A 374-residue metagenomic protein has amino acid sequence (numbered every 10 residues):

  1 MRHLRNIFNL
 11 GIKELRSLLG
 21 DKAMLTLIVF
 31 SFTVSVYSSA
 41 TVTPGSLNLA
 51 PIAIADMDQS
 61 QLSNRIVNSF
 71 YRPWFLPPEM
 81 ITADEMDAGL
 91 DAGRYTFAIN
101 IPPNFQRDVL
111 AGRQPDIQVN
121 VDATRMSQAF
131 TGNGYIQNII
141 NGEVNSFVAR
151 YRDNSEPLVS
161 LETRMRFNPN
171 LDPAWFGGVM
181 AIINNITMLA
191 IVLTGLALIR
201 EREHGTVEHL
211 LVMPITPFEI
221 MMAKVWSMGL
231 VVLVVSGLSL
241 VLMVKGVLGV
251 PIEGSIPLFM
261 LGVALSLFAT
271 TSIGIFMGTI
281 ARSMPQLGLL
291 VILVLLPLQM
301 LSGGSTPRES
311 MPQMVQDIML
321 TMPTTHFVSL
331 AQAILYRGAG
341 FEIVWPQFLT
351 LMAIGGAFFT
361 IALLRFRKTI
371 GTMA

Functional and structural regions predicted by a protein language model:
M1-G11, L76, M314-T325, A374: Short, membrane-interfacial amphipathic segments enriched in basic
M1-W175, I343, K368: Extracytoplasmic/periplasmic domains immediately adjacent to an N-terminal transmembrane anchor in multi-pass membrane
R2, F276, L335, M352-A374: Junction motif at the cytosolic side of a transmembrane helix
T33-V36, P217-V291, L296-Q299, E342-F348 (+2 more regions): Alpha-helical transmembrane segments and their short interhelical loops
Y37-L47, A281-T321: Transmembrane helix segments
D84, F167-L171, S302-F358: Membrane-interfacial helix-loop-helix junctions in multi-pass membrane proteins
A174, G178-G195: Long, hydrophobic alpha-helical segments
V192-M213, V225, I370: Transmembrane helix boundary and interhelical loop/hinge segments in multi-pass membrane proteins
